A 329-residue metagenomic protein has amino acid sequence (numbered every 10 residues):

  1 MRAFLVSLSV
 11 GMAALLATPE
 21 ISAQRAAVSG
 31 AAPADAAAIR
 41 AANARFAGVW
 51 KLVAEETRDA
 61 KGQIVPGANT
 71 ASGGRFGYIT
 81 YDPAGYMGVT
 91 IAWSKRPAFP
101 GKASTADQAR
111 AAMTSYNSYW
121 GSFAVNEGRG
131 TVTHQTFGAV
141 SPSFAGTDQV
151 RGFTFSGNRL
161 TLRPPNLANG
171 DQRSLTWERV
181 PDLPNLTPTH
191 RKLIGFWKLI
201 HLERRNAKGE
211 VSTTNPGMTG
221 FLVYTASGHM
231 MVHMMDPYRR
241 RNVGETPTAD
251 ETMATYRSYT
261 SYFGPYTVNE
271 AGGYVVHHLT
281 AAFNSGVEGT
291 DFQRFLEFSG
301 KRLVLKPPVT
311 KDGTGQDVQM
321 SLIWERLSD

Functional and structural regions predicted by a protein language model:
M1-F4: Positively charged n-region of N-terminal signal peptides that target proteins for export
S7-A17: Bacterial N-terminal signal peptides
T18-S22: Hydrophobic single-pass membrane-insertion segments
A23-D329: Lipid interaction determinants
